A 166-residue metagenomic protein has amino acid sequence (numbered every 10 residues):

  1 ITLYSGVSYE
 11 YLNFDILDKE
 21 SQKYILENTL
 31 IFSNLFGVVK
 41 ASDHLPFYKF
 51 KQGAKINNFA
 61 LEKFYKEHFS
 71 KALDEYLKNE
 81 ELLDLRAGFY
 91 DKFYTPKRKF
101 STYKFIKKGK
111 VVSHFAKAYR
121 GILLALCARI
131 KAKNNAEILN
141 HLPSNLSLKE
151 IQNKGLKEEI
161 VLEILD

Functional and structural regions predicted by a protein language model:
I1-K19: Active-site helix-to-loop segments that bind/position phosphate- or nucleotide-bearing substrates and donors across
F14-D166: Internal, well-folded beta-alpha domain core
